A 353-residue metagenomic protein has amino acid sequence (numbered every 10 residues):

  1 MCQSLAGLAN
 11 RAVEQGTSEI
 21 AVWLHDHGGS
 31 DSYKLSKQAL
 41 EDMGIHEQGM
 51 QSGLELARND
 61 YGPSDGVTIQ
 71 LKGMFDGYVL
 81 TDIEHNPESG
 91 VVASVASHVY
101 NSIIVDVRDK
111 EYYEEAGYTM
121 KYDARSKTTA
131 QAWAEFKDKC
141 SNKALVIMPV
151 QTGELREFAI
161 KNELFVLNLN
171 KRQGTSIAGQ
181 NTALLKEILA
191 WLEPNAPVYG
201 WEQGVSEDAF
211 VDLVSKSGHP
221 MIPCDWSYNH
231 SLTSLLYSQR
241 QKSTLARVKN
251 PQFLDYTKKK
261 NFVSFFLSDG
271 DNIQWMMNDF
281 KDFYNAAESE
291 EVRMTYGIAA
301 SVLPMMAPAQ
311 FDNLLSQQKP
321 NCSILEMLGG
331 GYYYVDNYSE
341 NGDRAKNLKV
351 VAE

Functional and structural regions predicted by a protein language model:
M1-G297, S301-M305: Terminal accessory/targeting
D255-K260, S316, P320-C322: Mature, Sec-exported extracytoplasmic domains of Gram-positive
F283, Q310-L314, N347-V351: A general structural detector for well-ordered alpha-helical segments in enzyme core domains, enriched
A287-E288, L315-Q318, A352: N-terminal cationic-hydrophobic initiation segments that often serve targeting/anchoring roles
M305-P320: Short amphipathic alpha-helices and their capping/turn segments at secondary-structure boundaries
N321, G329-Y333: Catalytic or ion-translocation cores adjacent to nucleophile or general acid/base/metal-coordination motifs in diverse
I324-M327, E353: Aromatic- and carboxylate-enriched substrate-binding clefts and catalytic-loop regions of carbohydrate-active enzymes
V335-A352: Alpha-helical scaffold elements lining the catalytic groove of polysaccharide deacetylases
